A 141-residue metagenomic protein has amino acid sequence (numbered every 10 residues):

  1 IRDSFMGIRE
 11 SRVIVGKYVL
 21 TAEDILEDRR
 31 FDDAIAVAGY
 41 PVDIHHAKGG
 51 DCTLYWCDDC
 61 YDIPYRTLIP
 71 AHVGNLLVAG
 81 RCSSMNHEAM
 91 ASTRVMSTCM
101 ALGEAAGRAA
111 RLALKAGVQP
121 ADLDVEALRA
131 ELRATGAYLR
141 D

Functional and structural regions predicted by a protein language model:
I1-D141: Flavin (FAD/FMN)-binding glycine-rich loop and adjacent Rossmann-like elements that form
